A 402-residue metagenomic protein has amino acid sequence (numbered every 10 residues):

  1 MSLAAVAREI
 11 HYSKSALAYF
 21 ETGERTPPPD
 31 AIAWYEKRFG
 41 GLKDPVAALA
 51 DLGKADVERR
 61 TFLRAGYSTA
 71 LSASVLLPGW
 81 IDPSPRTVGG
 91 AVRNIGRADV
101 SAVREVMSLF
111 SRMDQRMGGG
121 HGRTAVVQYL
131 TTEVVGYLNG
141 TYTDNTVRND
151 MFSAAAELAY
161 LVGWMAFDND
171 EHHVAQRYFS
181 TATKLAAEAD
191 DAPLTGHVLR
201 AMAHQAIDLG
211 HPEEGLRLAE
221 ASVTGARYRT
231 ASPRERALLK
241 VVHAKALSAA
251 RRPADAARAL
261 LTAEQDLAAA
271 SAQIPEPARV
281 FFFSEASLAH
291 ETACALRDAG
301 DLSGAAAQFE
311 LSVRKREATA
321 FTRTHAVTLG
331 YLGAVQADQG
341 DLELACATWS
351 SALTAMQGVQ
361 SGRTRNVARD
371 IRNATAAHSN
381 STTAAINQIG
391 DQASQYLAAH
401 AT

Functional and structural regions predicted by a protein language model:
M1-Y19: Short alpha-helical DNA-recognition segment
S2, P28-A31, E58-R59: Residues that mark the N-terminal boundary/hinge immediately upstream of a DNA-recognition element
T22: Short, conserved catalytic or interaction motifs in soluble domains
P28-V46: DNA major-groove recognition helix of helix-turn-helix/homeodomain DNA-binding modules
G41-D99: Compositionally biased, long intrinsically disordered regions
G90-T402: Conserved binding/catalytic microenvironments
